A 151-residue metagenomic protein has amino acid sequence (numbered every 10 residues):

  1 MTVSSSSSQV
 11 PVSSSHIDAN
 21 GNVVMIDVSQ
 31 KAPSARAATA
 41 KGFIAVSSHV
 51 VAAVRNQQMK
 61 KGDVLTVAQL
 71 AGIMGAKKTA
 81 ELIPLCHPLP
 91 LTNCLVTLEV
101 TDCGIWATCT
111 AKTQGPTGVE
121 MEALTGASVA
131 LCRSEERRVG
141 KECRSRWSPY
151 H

Functional and structural regions predicted by a protein language model:
T2-S4, V10-L65, L70-H87, L91-R138: C-terminal binding/interaction regions
G140-H151: Positively charged, low-complexity/disordered segments
